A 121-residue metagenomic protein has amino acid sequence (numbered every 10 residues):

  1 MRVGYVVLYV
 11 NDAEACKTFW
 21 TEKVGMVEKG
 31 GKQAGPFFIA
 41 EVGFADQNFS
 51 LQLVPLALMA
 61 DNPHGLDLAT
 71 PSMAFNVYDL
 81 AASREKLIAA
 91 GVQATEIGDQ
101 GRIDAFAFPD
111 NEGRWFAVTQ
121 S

Functional and structural regions predicted by a protein language model:
M1-R2, S121: Absolute protein N-terminus
R2-N11, A40-A45, N62-I88, D104-P109 (+1 more regions): Vicinal oxygen chelate
V7-F49: Core segments of cupin and vicinal oxygen chelate
M26, I39, L58-N62, Q93: A generic local structural motif
K29-G31, R84-S121: Vicinal oxygen chelate
Q33-G35, L56-L58, D79, D99-G101: Short beta->alpha connector loops
N48-F49, A57-M59: Active-site/binding-pocket entry motifs
